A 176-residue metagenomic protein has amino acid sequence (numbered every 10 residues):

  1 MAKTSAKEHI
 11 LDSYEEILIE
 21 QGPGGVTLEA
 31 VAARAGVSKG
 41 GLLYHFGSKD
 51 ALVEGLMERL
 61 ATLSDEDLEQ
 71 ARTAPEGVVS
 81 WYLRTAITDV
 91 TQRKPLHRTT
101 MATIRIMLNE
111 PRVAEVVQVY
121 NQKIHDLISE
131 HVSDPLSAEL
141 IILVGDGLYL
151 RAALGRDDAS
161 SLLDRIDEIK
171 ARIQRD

Functional and structural regions predicted by a protein language model:
H9, S13, I17-A51: Helix-turn-helix
S13-E20, D67-Q70, V144-R151: Solvent-exposed, amphipathic alpha-helical segments
V53-L60: Alpha-helical DNA-contacting segments of helix-turn-helix folds
A61-L68, I104-V117: An acidic intrinsically disordered interaction segment
D65-T100: Hydrophobic alpha-helical connector segments
Y82-A86, T100-R105, I141-L148: Short alpha-helical scaffolding segments that buttress acidic/His motifs in well-ordered protein cores
R93, P111-Q118, Q122-D176: Hydrophobic/aromatic-rich alpha-helical bundle segments in the mid-to-C-terminal region
